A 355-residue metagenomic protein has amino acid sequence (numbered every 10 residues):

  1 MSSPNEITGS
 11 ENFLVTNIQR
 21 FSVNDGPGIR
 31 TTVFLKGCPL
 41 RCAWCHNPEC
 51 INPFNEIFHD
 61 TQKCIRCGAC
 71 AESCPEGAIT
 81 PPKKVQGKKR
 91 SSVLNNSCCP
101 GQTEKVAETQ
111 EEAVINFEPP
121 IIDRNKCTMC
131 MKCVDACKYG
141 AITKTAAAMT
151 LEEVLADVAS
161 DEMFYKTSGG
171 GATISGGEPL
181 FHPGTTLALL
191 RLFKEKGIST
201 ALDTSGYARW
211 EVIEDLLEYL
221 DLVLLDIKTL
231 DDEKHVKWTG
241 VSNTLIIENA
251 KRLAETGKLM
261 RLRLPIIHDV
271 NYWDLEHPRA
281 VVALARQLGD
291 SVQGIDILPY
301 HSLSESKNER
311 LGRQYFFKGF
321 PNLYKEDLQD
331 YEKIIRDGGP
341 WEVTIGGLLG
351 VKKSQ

Functional and structural regions predicted by a protein language model:
M1-D25, H268-Q355: Auxiliary Fe-S-binding modules of radical SAM enzymes
T16-A69, P119-M129: N-terminal pre-triad scaffold of radical SAM enzymes
L35, N47, E76, Y139 (+1 more regions): ATP/adenylate-binding site constellation spanning eukaryotic-like Ser/Thr protein kinases, ABC-transporter
R41-C45, S73, P82, A136 (+2 more regions): Residues that scaffold the ATP/ADP-binding catalytic core of kinase and kinase-like folds
W44, P53-E56, P183, W273 (+2 more regions): Generic domain-boundary/flexible-linker signal
P53-Y219: Conserved Radical SAM active-site core
H59, V236-S242, G312-F320: Short glycine-enriched, charge-decorated loop/helix-capping segments at active-site entrances that position
E152-R310: Conserved AdoMet/S-adenosylmethionine-binding subsite of the radical SAM
